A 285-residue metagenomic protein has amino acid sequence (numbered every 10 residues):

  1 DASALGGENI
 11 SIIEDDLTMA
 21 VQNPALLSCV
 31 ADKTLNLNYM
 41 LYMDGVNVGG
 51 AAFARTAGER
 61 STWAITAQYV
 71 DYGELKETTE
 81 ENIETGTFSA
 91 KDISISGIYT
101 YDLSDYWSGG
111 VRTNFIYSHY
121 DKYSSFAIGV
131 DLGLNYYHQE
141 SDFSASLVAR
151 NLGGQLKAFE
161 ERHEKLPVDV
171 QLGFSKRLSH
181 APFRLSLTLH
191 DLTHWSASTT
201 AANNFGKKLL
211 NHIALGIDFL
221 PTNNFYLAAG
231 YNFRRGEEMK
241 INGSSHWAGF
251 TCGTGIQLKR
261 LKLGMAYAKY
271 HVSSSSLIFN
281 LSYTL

Functional and structural regions predicted by a protein language model:
D1-L285: Subset of outer-membrane beta-barrel
